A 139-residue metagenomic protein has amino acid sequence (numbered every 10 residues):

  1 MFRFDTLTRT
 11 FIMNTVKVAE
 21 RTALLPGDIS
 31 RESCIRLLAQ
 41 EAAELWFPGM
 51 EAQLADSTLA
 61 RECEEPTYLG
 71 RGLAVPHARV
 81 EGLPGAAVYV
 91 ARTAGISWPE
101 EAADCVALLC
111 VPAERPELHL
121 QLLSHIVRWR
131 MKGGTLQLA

Functional and structural regions predicted by a protein language model:
M1-A139: Cytosolic covalent-transfer regions centered on His/Cys nucleophiles that carry phosphoryl or persulfide groups
